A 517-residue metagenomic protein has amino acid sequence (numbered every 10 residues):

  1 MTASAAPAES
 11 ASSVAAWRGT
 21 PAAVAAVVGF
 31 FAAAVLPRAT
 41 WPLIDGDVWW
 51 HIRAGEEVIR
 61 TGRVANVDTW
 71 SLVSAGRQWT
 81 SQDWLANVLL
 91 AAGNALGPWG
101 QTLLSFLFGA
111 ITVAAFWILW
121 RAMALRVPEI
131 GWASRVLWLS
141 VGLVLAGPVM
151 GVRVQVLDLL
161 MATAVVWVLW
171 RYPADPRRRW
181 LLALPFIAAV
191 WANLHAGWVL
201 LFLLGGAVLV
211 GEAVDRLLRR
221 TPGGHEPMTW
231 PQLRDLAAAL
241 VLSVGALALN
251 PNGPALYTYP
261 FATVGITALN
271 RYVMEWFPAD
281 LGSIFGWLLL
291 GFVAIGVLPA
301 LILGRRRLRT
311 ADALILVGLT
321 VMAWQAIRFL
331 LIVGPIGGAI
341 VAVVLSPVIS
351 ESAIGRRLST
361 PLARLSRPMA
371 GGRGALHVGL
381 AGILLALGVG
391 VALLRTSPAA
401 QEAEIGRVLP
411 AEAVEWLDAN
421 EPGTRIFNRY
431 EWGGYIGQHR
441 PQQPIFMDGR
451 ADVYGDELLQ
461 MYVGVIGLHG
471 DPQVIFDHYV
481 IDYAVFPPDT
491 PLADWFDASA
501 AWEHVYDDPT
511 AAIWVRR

Functional and structural regions predicted by a protein language model:
M1-L36, A375-G382: Start-transfer (signal-anchor) and selected internal transmembrane alpha helices of multi-pass inner/ER membrane
V35, G142-A146, W167, W180-A196 (+2 more regions): Membrane-interface alpha helices of multi-pass inner-membrane proteins
D47, I59, A196-R306, G334: Transmembrane catalytic cores of multi-pass membrane glycosyltransferases and polysaccharide-assembly enzymes
F106-R126: Transmembrane-helix motifs of polytopic, lipid-linked glycan transferases
I118, G142, L157-A174, G205-L217: Specific aromatic-rich, kink-prone transmembrane helix
R135, R171-A189, R234-A238, A311-V317: Short hydrophobic alpha-helices at membrane interfaces in multi-pass membrane enzymes
R356-A419, E431-G433, R440, G449-A451 (+2 more regions): Membrane-proximal, lumen/periplasm-facing interface regions of secretory-pathway glyco- and lipid-modifying enzymes
D418-E457, D477, I481-P488, W514: Short periplasmic/luminal acceptor-recognition loop of GT-C membrane glycosyltransferases, typified by
